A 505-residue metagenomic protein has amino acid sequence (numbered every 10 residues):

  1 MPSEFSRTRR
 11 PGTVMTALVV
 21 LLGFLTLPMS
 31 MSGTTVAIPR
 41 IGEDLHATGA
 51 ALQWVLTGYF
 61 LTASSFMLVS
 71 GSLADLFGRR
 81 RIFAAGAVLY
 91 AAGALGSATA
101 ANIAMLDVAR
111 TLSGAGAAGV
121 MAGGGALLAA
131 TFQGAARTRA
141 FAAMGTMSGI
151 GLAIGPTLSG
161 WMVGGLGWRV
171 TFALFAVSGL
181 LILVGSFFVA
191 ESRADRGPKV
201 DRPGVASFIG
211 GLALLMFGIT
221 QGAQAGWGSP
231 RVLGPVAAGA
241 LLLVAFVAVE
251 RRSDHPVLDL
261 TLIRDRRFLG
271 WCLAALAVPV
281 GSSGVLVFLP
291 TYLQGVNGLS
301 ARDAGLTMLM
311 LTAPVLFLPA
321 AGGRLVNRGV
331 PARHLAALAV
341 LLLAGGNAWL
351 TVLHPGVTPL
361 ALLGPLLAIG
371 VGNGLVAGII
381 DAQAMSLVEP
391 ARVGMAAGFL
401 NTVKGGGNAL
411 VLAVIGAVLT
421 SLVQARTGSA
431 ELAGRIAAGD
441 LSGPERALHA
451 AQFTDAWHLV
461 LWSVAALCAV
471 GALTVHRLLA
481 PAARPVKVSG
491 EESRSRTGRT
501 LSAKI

Functional and structural regions predicted by a protein language model:
M1-G12, L441, E445-A450, L478-I505: Intrinsic disorder in cytosolic terminal tails and internal cytosolic loops of multi-pass membrane transporters
T13-M29, T34-I38, G49, V55 (+7 more regions): 12-transmembrane solute porter fold
T57-G58, T111-A118, R169-L180, P235-G239 (+1 more regions): Structural signature of hydrophobic alpha-helical transmembrane segments
T57-G71, G124-G125, L309-A321: Central cavity-lining transmembrane alpha-helices of secondary-active solute carriers, predominantly the Major
M67-G204: Helix-loop-helix hairpins in multi-pass membrane proteins, especially solute transporters
G164-A176, Q221-V232, S300, S421-A465: A membrane-interface helix-boundary motif in multi-pass transporters
V170, S192-D195, I209-P235, V247-A248: Phenylalanine-glycine-rich, low-complexity intrinsically disordered regions, typified by the FG/GLFG repeat domains
A194-K199, H255-T261, T427-A430, A482-E492: Short, Lys/Arg-enriched, Gly/Pro-containing loop segments at transmembrane-helix junctions of multi-pass membrane
